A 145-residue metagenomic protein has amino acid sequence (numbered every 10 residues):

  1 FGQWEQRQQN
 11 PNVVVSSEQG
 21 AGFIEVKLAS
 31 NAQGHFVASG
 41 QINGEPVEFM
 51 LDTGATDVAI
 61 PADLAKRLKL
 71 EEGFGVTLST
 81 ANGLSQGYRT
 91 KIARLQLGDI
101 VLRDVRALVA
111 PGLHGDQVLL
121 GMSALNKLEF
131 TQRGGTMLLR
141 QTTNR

Functional and structural regions predicted by a protein language model:
F1-R145: Pepsin/retropepsin-fold aspartyl endopeptidases
